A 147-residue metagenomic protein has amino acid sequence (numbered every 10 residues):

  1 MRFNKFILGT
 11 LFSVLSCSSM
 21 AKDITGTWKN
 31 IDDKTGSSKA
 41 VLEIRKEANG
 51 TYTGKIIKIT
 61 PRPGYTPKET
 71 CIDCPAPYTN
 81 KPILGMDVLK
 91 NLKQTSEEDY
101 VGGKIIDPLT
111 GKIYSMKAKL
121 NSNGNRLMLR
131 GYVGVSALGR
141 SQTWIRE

Functional and structural regions predicted by a protein language model:
M1-L8: Bacterial N-terminal signal peptides that target proteins for export
S16-S18: N-terminal signal peptide c-region/cleavage motif recognized by signal peptidases
M20-K29: Cleaved targeting-peptide boundary
K22, S38, L138: Exposed loop/turn and edge beta-strand positions of beta-sandwich/beta-sheet ligand-binding modules
N30-M116: Central antiparallel beta-sheet cores of small beta-barrel/beta-sandwich binding domains
C74-N80, M128-V135: Short aromatic-glycine motifs in intrinsically disordered, low-complexity regions
G124-R126, Y132-E147: Edge beta-strand at a domain terminus
